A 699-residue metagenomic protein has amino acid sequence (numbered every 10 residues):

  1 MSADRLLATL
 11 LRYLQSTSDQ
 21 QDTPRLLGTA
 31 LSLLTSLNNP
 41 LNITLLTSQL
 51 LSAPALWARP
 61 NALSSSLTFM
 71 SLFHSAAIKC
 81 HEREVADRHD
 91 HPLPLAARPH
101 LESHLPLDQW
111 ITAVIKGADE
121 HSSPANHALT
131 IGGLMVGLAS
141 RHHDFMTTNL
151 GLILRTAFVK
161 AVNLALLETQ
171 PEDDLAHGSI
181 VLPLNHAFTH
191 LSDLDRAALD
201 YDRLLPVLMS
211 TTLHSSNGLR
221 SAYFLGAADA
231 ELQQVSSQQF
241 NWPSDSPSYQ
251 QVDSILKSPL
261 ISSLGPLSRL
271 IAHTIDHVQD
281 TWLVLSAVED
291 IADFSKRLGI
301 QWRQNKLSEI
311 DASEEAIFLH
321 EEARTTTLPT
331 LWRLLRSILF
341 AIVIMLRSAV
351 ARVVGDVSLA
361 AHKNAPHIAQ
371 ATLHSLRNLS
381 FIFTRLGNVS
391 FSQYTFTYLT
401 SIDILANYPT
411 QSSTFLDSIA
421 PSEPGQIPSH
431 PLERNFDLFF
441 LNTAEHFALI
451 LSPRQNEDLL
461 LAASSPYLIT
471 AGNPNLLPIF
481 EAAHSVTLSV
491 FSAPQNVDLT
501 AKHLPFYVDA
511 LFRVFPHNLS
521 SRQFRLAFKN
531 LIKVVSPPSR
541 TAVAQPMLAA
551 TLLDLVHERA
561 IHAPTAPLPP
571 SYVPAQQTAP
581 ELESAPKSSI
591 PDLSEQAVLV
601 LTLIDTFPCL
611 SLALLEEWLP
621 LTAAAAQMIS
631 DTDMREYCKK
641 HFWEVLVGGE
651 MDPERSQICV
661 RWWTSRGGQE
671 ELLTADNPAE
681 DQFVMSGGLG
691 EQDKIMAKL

Functional and structural regions predicted by a protein language model:
S2-R25, A30-L56, A613, E617-L699: Proline-directed, serine/threonine-rich intrinsically disordered cytosolic regions
L10, L14, P54, I111-V114 (+5 more regions): Buried hydrophobic core positions in alpha-solenoid tandem helical repeats
Q20, N39-R454, D458-N473, E617 (+6 more regions): Extended alpha-helical scaffold segments
L34, F73-C80, L134-A139, L184-F188 (+6 more regions): Hydrophobic residues within the alpha-helices of tandem HEAT/HEAT-like
S65-T68, A341, N435, F439 (+7 more regions): Alpha-solenoid helical repeat scaffolds
S268-I271, F294-L319, V343, V350 (+1 more regions): Extended alpha-helical scaffolding regions
I404-L438, A471, I479-A482, P516 (+1 more regions): Eukaryotic alpha-helical solenoid repeat scaffolds
E433, A463, I469-L476, F480 (+5 more regions): Short inter-helical turns and helix N-cap capping residues of alpha-solenoid HEAT/ARM repeat scaffolds
